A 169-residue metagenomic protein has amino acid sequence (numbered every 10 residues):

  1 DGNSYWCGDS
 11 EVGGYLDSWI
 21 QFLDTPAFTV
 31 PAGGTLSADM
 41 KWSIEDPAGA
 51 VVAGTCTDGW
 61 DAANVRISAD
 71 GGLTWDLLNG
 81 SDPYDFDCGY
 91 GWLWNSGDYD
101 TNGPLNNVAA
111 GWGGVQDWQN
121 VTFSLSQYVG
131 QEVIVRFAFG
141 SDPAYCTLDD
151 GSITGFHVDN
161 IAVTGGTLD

Functional and structural regions predicted by a protein language model:
D1-D169: Beta-sandwich/jellyroll recognition modules and their flexible linkers
